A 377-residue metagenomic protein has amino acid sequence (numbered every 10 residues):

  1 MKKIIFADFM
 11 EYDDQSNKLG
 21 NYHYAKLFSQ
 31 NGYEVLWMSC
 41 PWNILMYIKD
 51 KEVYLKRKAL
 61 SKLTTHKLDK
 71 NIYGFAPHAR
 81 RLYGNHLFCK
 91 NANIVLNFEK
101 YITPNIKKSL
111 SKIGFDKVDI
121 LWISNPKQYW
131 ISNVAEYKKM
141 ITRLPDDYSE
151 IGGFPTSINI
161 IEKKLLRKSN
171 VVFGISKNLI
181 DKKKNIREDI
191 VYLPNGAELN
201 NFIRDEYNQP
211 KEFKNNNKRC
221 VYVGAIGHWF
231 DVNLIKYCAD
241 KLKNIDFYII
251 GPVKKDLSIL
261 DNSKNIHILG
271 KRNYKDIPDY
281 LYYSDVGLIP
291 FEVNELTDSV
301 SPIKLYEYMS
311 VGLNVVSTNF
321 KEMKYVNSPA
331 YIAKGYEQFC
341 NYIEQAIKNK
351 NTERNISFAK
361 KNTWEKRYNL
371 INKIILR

Functional and structural regions predicted by a protein language model:
Q15, F230, K275, D279-Y280 (+2 more regions): Nucleotide-sugar-dependent
N105-K112, P155-V172: Membrane-proximal helix-turn-helix segments that form the acceptor-binding/catalytic region of lipid-linked
S169-I190: A short, active-site helix/loop in glycosyltransferases that binds the activated sugar's phosphate group
N178, L193-D205: Carbohydrate-associated surface elements
E212-F230, I235-A239, F247-I250, K360: Conserved donor-binding/catalytic core segment of Leloir-type glycosyltransferases
D256-D279, Y283: Nucleotide-activated donor-binding/catalytic signature segment of Leloir-type glycosyltransferases, i.e., the conserved
K324-Q345: Change "using UDP/GDP/dTDP sugars" to "using nucleotide sugars
K348-L376: A charged, aromatic-enriched C-terminal amphipathic alpha-helix characteristic of glycosyltransferases across folds
